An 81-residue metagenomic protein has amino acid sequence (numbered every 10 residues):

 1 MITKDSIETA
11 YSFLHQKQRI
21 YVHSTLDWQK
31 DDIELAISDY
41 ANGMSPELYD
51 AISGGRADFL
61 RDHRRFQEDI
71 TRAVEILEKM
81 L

Functional and structural regions predicted by a protein language model:
M1-W28: Short terminal alpha-helical segments
E8-Y11, E34-S38, Q67, T71-V74: Generic structural concept
A10-S12, V22-H23, Y49, A57 (+1 more regions): Helix-centric, low-specificity signal for extended rod-like, repetitive segments
K17, G55-L81: Amphipathic alpha-helical binding modules
Q18, V22-T25, A41, S45 (+1 more regions): A structural signal for well-ordered alpha-helices, especially hydrophobic packing surfaces of coiled-coils
L26-Q67: Acidic, low-complexity, intrinsically disordered interaction modules
